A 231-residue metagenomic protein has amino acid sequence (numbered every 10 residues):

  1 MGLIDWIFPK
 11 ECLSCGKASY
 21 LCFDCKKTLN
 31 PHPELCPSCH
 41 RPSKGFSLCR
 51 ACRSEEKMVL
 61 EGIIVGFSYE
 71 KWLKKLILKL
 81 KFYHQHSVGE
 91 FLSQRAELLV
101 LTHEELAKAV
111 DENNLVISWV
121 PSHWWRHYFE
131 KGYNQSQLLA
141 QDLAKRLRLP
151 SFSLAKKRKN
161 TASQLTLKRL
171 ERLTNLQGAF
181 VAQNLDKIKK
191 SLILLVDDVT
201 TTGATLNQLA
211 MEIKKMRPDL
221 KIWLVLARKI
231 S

Functional and structural regions predicted by a protein language model:
M1-S231: Glycine-rich phosphate/pyrophosphate-handling loop used in enzymes and phosphotransfer proteins
